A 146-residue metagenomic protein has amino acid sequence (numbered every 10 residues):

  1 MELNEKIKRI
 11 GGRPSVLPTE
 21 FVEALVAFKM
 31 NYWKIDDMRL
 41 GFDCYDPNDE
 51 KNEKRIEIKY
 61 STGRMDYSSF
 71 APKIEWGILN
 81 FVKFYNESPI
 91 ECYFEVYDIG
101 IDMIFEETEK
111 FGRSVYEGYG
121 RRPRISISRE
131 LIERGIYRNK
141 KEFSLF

Functional and structural regions predicted by a protein language model:
M1-R55, K59-F146: Nucleic-acid endonuclease domains
